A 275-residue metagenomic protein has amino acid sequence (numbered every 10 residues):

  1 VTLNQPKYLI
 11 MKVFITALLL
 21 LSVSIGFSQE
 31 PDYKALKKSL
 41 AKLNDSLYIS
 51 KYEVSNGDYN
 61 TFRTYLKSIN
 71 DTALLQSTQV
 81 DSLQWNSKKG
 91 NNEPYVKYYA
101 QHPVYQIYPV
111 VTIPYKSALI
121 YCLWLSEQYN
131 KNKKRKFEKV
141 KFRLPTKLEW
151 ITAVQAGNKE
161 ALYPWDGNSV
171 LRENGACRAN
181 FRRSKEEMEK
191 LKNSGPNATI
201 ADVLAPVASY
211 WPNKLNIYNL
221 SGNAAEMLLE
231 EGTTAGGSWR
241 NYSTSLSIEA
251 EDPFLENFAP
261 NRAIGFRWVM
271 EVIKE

Functional and structural regions predicted by a protein language model:
V1-Y33, A153: Bacterial Sec-dependent N-terminal signal peptides
F14, S24, S28, K37-K42 (+2 more regions): Short, flexible, solvent-exposed loop/turn segments with mixed acidic/basic and small polar residues
E30-L36, P103-V104, P109, I113-P253 (+1 more regions): Functional-site microenvironments in short loops/helix caps that host divalent-cation chemistry
E30-V96, P109-S117, S126, G222: A short glycine-rich, aromatic-capped structural motif
N44, Q101-V104: Acidic/histidine-rich, surface-exposed loop or edge segments in extracytoplasmic proteins
S77-T78, Y99-Q101, L148: Active-site helix/loop module of the DD-peptidase/beta-lactamase fold, centered on the serine-lysine SxxK catalytic
A263-E275: Short, structured beta-strand segments at or near domain termini in extracellular proteins/domains
